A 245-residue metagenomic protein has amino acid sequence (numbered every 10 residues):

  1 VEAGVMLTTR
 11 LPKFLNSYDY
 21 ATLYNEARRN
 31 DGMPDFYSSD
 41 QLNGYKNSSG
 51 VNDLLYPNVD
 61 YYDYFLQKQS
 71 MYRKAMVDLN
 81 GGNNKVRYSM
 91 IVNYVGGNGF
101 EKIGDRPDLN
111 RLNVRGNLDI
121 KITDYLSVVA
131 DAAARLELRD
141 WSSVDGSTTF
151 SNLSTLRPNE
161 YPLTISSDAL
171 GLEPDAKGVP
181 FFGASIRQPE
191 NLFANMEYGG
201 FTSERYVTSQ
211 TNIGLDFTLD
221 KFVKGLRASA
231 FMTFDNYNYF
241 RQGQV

Functional and structural regions predicted by a protein language model:
V1-T208: Membrane-proximal, glycine/serine-rich, low-complexity loop/turn segments characteristic of large bacterial
A3, R227-N236: Extended hydrophobic secondary-structure segments that form protein cores and membrane-embedded regions
N84-K85, Y125, T218-A228, R241-G243: Short loop/turn motifs that connect adjacent beta-strands in outer-membrane beta-barrel proteins
N98, L215-F217: Aromatic-residue-lined binding/catalytic grooves and analogous aromatic/hydrophobic interfacial grooves in multimeric
L138-S143, Y237-G243: Secretory-pathway/luminal and periplasmic proteins that interact with or process carbohydrate-rich
